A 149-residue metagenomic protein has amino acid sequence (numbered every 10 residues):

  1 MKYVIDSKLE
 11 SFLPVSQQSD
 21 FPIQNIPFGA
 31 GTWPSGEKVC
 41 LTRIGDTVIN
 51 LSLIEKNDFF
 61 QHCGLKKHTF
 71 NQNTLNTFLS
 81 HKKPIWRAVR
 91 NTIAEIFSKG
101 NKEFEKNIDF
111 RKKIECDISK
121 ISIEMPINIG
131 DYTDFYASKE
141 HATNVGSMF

Functional and structural regions predicted by a protein language model:
Y3-W33, R43, I49-F149: Active-site microenvironments in enzyme catalytic cores
C40: Short, surface-exposed charged micro-motifs
